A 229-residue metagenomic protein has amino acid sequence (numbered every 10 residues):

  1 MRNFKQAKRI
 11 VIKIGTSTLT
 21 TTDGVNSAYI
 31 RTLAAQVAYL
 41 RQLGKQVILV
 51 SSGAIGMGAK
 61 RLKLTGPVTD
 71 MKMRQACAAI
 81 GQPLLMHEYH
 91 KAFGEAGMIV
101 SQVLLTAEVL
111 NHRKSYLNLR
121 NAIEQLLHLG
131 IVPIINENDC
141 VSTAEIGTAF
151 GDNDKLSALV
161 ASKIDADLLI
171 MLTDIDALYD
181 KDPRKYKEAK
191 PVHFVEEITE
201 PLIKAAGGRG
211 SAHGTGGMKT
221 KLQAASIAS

Functional and structural regions predicted by a protein language model:
M1-S229: Nucleotide/pyrophosphate-binding catalytic subdomain
